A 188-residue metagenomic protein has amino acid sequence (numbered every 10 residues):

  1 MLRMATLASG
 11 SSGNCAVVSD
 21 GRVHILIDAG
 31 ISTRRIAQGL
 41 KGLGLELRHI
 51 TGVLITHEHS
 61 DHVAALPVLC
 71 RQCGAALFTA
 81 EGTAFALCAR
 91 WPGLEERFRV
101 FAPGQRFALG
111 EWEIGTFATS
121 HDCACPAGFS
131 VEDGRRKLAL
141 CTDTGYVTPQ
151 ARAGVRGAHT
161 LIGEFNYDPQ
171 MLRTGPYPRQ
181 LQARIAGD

Functional and structural regions predicted by a protein language model:
M1-L43, A127-D143, T160: Conserved beta-strand hairpin/beta-sheet module of binuclear metal-dependent hydrolase folds, prominently
A5-A16, G52-L66, R71, A84 (+3 more regions): Structured catalytic core of nucleotide-sugar glycosyltransferases
I27-G30, I50-E58, F78-E81, A139-D143 (+1 more regions): Active-site neighborhood of phospho(di)ester-bond hydrolases with catalytic His/Asp-centered motifs
T33-T79: Active-site metal-binding motif and surrounding structural segment of the metallo-beta-lactamase
I50, E95, A158-H159: Short, well-ordered alpha-helix to beta-strand connector turns
A80-R135: Metallo-beta-lactamase
L140-R152: Active-site glycine- and acidic-residue-rich loops that bind and position anionic ligands or nucleotide-like cofactors
P149-D188: Cap/insert and terminal regions of metallo-dependent hydrolase folds
